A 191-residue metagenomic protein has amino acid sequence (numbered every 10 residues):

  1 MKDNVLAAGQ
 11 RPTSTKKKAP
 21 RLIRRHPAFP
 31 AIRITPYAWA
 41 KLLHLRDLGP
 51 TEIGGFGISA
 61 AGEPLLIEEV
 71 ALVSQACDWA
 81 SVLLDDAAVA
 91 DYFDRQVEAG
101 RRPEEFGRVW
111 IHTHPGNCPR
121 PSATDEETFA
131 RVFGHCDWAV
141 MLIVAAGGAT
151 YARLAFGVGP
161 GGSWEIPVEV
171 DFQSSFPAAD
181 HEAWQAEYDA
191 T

Functional and structural regions predicted by a protein language model:
M1-G107, G116-T191: Conserved beta-strand-loop surface patch within small alpha/beta domains used for substrate/adaptor or ligand engagement
